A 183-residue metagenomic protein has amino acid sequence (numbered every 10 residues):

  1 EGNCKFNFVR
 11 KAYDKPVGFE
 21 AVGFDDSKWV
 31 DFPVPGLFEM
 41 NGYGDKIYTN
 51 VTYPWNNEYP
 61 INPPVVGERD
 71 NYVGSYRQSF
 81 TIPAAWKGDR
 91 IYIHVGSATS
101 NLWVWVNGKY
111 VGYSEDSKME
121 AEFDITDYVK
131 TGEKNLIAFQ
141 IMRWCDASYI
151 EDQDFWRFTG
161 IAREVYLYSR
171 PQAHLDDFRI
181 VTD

Functional and structural regions predicted by a protein language model:
E1-F38: Hydrophobic alpha-helical membrane-insertion signals
K5-K11, K15, L37, D45 (+1 more regions): Accessory beta-strand-rich segments of carbohydrate-active enzymes
D14, D31-P33, T52, N62 (+1 more regions): Selective for proline/serine-rich intrinsically disordered segments in cytosolic/nuclear regulatory regions
E20-G23, Y48, S148-Y149: Intrinsically disordered, low-complexity regions enriched in Ser/Pro/Gly/Gln/His and often acidic
N41-E68: Surface-exposed, low-complexity/disordered Ser/Thr/Gly/Pro/Asn-rich loops and linkers
R179-D183: Short beta-strand segments of immunoglobulin-like
